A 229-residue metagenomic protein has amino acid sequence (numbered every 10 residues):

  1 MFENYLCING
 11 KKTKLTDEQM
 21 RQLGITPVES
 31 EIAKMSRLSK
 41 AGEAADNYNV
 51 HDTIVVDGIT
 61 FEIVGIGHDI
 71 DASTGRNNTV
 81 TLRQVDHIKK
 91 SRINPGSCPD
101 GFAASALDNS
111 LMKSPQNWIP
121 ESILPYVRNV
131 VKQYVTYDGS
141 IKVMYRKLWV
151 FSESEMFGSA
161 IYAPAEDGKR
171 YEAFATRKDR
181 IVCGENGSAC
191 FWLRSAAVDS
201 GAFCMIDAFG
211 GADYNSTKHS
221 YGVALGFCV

Functional and structural regions predicted by a protein language model:
M1-D17: Short, intrinsically disordered N-terminal pre-domain segments
F2, D17-V229: Collagenous Gly-X-Y triple-helix signature in extracellular proteins
